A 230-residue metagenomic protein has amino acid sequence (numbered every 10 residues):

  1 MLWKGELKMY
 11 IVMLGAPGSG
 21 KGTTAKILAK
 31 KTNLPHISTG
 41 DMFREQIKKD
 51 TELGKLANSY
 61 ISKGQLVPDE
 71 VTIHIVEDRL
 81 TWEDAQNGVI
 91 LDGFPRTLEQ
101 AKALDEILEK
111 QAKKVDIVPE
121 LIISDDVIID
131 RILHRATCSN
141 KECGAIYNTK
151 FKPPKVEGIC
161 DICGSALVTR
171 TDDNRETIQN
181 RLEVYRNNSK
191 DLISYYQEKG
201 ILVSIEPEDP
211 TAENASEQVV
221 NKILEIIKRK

Functional and structural regions predicted by a protein language model:
M1-K230: Glycine-rich phosphate-binding loop of ATP-dependent small-molecule kinases
